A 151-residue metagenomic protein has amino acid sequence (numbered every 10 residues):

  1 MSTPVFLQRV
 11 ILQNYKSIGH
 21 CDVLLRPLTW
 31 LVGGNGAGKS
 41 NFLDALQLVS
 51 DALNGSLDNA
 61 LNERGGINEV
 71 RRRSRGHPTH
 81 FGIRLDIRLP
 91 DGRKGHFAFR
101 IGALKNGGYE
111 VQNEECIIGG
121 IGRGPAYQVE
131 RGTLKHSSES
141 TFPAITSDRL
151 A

Functional and structural regions predicted by a protein language model:
M1-G19: N-terminal pre-Walker A segment at the start of P-loop NTPase domains
D22-L24: ABC ATPase nucleotide-binding domain
L31: Hydrophobic anchor at the beta1->P-loop junction of P-loop NTPases
N35: The conserved Walker
K39: Conserved lysine of the Walker
L43-G108: Conserved P-loop NTP-binding catalytic core
P90-A151: Electropositive, glycine-dotted interaction segments that contact anionic polymers or phosphate-rich ligands
